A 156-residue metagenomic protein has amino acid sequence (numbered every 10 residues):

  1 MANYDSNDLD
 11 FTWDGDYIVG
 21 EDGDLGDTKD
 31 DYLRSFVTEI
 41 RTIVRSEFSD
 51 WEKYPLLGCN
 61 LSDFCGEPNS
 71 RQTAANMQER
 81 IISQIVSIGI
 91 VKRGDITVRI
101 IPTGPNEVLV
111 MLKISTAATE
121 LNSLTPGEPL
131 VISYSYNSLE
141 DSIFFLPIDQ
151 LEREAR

Functional and structural regions predicted by a protein language model:
M1-Q78, S83, R99-R156: Immediate N-terminus of the mature polypeptide
I82-T97: Short acidic amphipathic segments
